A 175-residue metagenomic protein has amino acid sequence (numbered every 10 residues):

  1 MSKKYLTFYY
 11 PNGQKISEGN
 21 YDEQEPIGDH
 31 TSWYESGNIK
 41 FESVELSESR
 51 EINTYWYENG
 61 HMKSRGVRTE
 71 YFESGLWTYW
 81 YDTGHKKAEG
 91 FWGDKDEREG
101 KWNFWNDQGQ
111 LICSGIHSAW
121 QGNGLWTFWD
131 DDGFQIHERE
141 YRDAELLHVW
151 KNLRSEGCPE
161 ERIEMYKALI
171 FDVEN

Functional and structural regions predicted by a protein language model:
M1-N175: Glycine/tyrosine- and acidic-biased, solvent-exposed loop/turn segments at the edges of beta-strands
